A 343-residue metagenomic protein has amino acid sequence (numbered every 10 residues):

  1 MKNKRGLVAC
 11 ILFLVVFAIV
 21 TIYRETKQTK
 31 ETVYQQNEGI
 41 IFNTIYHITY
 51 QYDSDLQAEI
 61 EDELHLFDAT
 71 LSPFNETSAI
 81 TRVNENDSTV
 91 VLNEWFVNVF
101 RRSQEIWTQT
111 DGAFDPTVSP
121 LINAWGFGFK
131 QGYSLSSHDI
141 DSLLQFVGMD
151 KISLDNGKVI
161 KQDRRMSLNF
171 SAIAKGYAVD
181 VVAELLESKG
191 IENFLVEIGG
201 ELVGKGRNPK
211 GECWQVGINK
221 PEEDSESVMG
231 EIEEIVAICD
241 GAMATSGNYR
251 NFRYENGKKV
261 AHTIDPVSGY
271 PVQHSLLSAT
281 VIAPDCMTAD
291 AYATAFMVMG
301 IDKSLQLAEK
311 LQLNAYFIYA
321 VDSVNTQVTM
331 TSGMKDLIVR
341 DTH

Functional and structural regions predicted by a protein language model:
K2-H343: Mature catalytic core of soluble alpha/beta enzymes
